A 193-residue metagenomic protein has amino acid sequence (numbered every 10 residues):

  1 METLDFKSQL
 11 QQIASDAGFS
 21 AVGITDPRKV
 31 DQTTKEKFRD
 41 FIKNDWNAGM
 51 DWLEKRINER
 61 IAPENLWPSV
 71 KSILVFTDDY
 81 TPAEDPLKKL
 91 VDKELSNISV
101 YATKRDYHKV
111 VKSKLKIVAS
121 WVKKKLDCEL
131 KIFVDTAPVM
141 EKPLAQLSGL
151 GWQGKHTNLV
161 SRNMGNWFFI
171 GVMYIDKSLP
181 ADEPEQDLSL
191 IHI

Functional and structural regions predicted by a protein language model:
M1-S189: Auxiliary alpha/beta "docking" domains used to position bulky ligands
I191-I193: Conserved small/polar residues in nucleotide/adenosyl-binding loops
